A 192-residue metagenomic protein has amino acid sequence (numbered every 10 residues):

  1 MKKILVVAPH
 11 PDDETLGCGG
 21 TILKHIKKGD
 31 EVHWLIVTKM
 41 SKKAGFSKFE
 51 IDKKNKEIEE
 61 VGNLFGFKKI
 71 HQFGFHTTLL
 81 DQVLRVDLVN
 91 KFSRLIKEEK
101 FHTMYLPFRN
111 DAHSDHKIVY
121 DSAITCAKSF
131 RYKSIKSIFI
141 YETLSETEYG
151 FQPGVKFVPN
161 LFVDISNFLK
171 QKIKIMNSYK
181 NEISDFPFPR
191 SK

Functional and structural regions predicted by a protein language model:
M1-V7, K24, K28, F46-D52 (+3 more regions): Metal-dependent de-N-acetylase/amidase catalytic core
V6-L16: Short, glycine-rich nucleotide/cofactor-binding loops
P9, V37-K39, T143: Cofactor-binding loop segments of dinucleotide-utilizing enzymes, especially the Rossmann-like FAD- and NAD(P)+-binding
E14, E57, E142: Acidic-residue sensor for enzyme active/binding pockets
T15-L35: Histidine-anchored nucleotide/phosphate-binding helix
G19-T21, K56-E59: Alpha-helical scaffolding within the catalytic cores of extracellular/periplasmic polymer-degrading hydrolases
V37, Q72-H76: Short glycine-rich catalytic loops that host catalytic nucleophiles or stabilize transition states across multiple
S41-K43: Glycine-rich "HGGG/HGxG" loop immediately N-terminal to the catalytic nucleophile of the alpha/beta-hydrolase
